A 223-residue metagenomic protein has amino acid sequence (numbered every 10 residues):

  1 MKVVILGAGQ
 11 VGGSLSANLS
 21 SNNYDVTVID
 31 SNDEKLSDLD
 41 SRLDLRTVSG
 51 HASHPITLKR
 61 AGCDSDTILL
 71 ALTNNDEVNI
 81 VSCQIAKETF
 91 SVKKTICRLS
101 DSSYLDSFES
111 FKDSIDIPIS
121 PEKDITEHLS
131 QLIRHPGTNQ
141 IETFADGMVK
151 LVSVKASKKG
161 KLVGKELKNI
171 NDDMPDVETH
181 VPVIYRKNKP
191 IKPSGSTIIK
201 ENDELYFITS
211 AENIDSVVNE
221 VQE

Functional and structural regions predicted by a protein language model:
M1-E223: Cytosolic regulatory regions of ion transport systems
